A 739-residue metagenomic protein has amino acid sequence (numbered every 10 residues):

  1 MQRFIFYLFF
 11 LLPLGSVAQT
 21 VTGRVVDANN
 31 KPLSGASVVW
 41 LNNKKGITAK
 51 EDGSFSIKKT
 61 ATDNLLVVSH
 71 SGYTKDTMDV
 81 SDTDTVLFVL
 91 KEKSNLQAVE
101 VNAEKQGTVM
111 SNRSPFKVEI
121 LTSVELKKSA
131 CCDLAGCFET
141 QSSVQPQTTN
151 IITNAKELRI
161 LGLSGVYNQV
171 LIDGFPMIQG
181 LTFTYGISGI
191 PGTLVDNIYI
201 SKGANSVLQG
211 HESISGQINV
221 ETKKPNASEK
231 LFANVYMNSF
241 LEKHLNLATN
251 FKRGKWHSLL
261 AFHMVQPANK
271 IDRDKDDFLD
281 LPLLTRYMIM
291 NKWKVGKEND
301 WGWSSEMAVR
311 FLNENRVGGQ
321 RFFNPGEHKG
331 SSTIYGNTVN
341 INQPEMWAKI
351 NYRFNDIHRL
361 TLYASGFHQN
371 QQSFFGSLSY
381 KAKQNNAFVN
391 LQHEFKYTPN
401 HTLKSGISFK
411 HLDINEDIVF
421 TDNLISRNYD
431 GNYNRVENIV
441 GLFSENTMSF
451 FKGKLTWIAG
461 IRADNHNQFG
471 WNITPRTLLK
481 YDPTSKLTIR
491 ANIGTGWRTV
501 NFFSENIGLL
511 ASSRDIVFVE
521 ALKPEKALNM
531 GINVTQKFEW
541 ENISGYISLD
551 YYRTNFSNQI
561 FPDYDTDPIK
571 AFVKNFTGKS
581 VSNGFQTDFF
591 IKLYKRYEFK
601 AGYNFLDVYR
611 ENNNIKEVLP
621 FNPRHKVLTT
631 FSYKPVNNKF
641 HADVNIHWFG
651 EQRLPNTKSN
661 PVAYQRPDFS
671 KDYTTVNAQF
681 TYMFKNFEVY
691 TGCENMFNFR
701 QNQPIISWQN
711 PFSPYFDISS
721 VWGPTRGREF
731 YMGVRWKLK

Functional and structural regions predicted by a protein language model:
V26, S37-L41, S69-Y73, T83-K127 (+3 more regions): Short, acidic, small-residue-rich periplasmic hinge/interaction motif at the N-terminus of Gram-negative outer-membrane
F55-K58, P146, E157-R159, F175-K202 (+2 more regions): Short acidic/polar hinge/loop motifs at secondary-structure boundaries that mediate gating or recognition
D84-V89, L134-C137, K156-R159, G186-P191 (+4 more regions): N-terminal periplasmic accessory domains that precede and gate Gram-negative outer-membrane beta-barrel machines
A135-Q179: Extracytoplasmic beta-strand/coil segments of soluble accessory domains associated with Gram-negative outer-membrane
P267-M288, G296-L360, G366-N386: Flexible loop and strand-edge segments within Gram-negative outer membrane beta-barrel domains
T361-S365, Q369-S373, D482, R490 (+2 more regions): Membrane-embedded beta-barrel scaffold of Gram-negative outer-membrane proteins
F450-G453, Y551-N555, N575-T657, R735-K737: Gram-negative outer-membrane beta-barrel transporters
F599, W648-T657, T681-K739: C-terminal beta-signal and adjacent terminal beta-strands/loops of Gram-negative outer-membrane beta-barrel proteins
